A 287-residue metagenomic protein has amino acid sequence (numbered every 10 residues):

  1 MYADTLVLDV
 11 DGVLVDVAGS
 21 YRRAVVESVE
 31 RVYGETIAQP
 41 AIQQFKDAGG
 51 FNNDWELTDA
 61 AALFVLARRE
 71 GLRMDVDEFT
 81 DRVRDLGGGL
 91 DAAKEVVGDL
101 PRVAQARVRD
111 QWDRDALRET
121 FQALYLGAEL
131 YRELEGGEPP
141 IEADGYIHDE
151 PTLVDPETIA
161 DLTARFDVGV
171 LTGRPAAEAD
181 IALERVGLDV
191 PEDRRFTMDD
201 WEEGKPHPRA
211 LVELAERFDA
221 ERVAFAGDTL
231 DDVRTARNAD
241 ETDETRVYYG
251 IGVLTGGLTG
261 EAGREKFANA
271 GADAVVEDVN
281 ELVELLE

Functional and structural regions predicted by a protein language model:
M1-G50, E56-D59, L63-R68: Active-site neighborhood of HAD-like aspartate-dependent phosphohydrolases
L14, V168, F225: Conserved SAM-binding loop
V25, L134-I141, G145-E184, M198: Substrate-recognition element of Asp-dependent hydrolases with the DxDx(T/V) motif
G49-E150: A metal-dependent, Asp-based hydrolase signature
F166-V170, R222, G271-A272: Short active-site oxyanion
L171-A224, T229-E241, Y248: Substrate-recognition "cap/lid" segment bordering the active-site pocket of phosphatases
L188-D199, A262-E287: Structural recognition of alpha->loop->beta junctions
F225-A274: Acidic, Mg2+-coordinating phosphoryl-transfer loop and its flanking beta/alpha structural elements, shared across
